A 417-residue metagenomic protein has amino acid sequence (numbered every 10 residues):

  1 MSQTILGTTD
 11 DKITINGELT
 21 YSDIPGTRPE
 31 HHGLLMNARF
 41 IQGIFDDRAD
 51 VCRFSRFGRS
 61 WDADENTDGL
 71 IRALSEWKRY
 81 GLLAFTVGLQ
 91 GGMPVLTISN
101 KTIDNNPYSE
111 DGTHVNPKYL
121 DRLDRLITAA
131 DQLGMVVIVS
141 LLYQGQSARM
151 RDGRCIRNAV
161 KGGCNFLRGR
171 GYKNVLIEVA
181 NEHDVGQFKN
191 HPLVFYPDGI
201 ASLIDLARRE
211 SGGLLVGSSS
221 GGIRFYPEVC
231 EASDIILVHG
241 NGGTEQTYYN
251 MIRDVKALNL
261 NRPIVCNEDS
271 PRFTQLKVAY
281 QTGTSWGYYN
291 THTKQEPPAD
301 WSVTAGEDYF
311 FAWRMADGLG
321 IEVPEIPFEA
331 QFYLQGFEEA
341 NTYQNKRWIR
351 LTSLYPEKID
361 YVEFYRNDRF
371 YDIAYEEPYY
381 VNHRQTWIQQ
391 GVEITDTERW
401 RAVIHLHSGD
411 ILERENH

Functional and structural regions predicted by a protein language model:
T4-Q132, V136: Active-site-adjacent substrate/metal-binding segments within catalytic domains of carbohydrate-active enzymes
L34-R59, E307-I321, Q390-W400: Short, solvent-exposed cationic patches
Q42, T86-L96, L141-G145, A180-H183 (+1 more regions): Short, solvent-exposed turn/loop segments enriched in Gly/Ser/Thr/Pro and often Arg
C52-T67, D104-L120, Y143-C155, A180-V194 (+2 more regions): The substrate-binding groove and active-site-proximal loops of carbohydrate-active enzymes, especially glycoside
V115-M150, C155, G162-L167, I177: Substrate-binding cleft of carbohydrate-active enzyme catalytic domains
N158-K161, G169-M315: Extracellular glycoside hydrolase catalytic/binding regions
G243-E245, L260, P271, L276 (+4 more regions): Catalytic domains of carbohydrate-active enzymes that cleave complex glycans
P327-H417: Long, low-complexity serine/threonine/glycine- and acidic-rich segments characteristic of extracellular
